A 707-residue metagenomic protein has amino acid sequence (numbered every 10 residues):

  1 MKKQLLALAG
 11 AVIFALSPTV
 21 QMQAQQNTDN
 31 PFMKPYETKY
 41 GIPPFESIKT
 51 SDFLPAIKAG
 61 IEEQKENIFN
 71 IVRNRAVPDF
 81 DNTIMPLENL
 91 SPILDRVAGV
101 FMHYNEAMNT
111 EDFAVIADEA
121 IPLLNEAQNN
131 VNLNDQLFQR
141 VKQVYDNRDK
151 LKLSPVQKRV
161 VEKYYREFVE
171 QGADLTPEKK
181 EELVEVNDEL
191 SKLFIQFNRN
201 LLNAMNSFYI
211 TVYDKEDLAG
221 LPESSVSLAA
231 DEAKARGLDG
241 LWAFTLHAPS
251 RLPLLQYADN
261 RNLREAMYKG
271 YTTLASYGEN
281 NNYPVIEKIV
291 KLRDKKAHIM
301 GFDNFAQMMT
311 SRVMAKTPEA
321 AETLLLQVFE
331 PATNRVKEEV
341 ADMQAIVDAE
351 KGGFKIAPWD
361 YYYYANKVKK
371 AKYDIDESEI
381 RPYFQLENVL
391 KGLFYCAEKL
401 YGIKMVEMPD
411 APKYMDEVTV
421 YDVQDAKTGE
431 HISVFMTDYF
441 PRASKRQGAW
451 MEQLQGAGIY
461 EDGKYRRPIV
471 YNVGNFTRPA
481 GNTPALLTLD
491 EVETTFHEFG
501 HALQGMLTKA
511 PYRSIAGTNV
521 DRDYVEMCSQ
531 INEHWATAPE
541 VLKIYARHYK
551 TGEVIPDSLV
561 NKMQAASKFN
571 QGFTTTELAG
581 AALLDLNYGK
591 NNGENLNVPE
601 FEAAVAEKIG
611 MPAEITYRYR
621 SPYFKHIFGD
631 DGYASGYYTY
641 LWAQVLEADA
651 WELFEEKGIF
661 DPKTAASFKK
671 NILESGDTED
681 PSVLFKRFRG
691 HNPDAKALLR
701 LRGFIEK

Functional and structural regions predicted by a protein language model:
M1-Q26: Bacterial Sec-dependent N-terminal signal peptides
Q25-S47, A59, L241-A243, A371 (+10 more regions): C-terminal, non-catalytic "cap/extension" segments appended to globular domains
Q26-P222: N-terminal helix-rich structural modules
E37-D52, F101-A120, Q143-E185, T245-P284 (+7 more regions): Short His/Asp/Glu-rich catalytic/ion-coordination signatures at enzyme active sites or charged loops
N70-R75, D79, F305, E407-D410 (+2 more regions): Surface-exposed patches in mature extracellular/periplasmic domains of secreted proteins
V160, K192, R199, N203-T245 (+6 more regions): Active-site-proximal, well-structured secondary-structure segments within enzyme catalytic domains
N282-D294, R466-N472, A510, S675-D677: Short, hydrophobic/aliphatic alpha-helical segments
T477-T495: Short pre-active-site segment immediately N-terminal to the catalytic Zn-binding motif
